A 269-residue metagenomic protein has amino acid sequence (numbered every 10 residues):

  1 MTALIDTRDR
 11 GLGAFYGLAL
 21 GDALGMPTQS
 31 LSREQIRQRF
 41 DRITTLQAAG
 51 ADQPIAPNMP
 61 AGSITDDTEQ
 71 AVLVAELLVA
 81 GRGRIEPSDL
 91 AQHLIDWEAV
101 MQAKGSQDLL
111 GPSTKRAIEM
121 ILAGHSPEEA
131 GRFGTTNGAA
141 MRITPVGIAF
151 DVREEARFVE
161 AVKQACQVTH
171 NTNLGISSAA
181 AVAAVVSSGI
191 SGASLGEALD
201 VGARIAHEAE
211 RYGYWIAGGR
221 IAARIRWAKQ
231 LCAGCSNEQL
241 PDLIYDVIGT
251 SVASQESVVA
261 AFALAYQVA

Functional and structural regions predicted by a protein language model:
M1-A269: Structured, active/binding-site neighborhoods that engage oxygen-rich ligands
